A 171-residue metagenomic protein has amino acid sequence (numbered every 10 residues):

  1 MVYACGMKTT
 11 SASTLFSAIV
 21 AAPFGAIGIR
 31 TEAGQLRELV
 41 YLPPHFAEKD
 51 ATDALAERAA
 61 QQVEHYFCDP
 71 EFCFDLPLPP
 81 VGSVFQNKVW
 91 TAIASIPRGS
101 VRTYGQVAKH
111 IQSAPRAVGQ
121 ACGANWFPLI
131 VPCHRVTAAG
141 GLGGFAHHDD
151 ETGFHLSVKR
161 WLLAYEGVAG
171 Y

Functional and structural regions predicted by a protein language model:
M1-Y3, F145-A146: N-terminal leader/targeting segments
V2-T31: DNA-contacting interfaces and partner/effector-binding or oligomerization modules in DNA-centric proteins
G6-K8, A26, V63-H65, C122-G123 (+1 more regions): Intrinsically disordered, low-complexity boundary segments flanking structured domains
S13-P23, F72-Y171: Nucleic acid-binding interface residues in structured DNA/RNA-binding domains, emphasizing the DNA-engaging scaffolds
G25, E32-Q35, G140-G141: Beta-strand-connecting loop/turn residues
A26-G28, E38, W161: Residues embedded in well-ordered beta-strands
R30-D75: Compact structured core domains
